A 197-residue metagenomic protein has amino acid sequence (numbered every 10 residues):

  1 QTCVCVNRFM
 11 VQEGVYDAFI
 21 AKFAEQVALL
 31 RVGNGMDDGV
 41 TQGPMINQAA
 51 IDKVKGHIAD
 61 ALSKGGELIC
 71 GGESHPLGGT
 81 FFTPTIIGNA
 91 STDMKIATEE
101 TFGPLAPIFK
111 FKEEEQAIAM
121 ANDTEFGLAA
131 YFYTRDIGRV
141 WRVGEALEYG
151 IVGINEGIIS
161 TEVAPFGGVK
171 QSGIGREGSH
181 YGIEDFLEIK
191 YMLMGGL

Functional and structural regions predicted by a protein language model:
Q1-R8, A24-G56, E73-F81, T98-G103 (+1 more regions): Flexible, acidic loop-helix segments that line cofactor/substrate-binding pockets
R8-V15, I86, S172: Short beta-strand and adjoining strand-loop segment in the mid-core of the Rossmann-like NAD(P)-dependent dehydrogenase
F9, E13, P44-N47, K110 (+1 more regions): Active-site-adjacent beta-strand anchor residues
E13-R31, I189: Conserved core segment of the aminotransferase class I/II
F19, F23, V54, V140-V143: Hydrophobic packing residues within well-ordered alpha-helices of enzyme cores
R31, I58, S63, S74 (+1 more regions): Conserved C-terminal structural/oligomerization subdomain of aldehyde/semialdehyde dehydrogenase
E67-E73: Diglycine-centered glycine-rich loop/turn motifs
